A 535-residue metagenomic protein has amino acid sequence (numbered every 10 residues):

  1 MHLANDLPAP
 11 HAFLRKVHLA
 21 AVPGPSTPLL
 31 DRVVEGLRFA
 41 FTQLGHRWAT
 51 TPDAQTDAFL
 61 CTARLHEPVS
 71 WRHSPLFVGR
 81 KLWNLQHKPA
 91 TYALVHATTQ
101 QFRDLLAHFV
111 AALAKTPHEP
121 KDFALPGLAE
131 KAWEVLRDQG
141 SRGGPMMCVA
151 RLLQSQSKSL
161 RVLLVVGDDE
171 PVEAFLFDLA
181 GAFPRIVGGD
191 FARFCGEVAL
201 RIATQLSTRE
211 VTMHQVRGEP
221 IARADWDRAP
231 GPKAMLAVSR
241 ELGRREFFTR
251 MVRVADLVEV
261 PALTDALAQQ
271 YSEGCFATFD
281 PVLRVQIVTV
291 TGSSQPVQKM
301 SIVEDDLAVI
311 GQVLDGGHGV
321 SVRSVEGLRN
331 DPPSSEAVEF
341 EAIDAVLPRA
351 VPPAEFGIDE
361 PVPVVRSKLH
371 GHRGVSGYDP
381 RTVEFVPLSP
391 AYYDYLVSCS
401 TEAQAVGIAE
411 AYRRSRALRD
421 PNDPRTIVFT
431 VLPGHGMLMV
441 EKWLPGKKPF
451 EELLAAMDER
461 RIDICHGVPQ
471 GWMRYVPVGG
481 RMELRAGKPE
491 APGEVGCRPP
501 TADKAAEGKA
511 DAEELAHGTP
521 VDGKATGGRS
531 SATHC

Functional and structural regions predicted by a protein language model:
H2-C497, K504-G508, H534-C535: Glycine-rich flexible loops
K488, E494, K504, K509 (+4 more regions): Intrinsically disordered, low-complexity segments used as extracellular stalks/linkers and nuclear/regulatory IDRs
